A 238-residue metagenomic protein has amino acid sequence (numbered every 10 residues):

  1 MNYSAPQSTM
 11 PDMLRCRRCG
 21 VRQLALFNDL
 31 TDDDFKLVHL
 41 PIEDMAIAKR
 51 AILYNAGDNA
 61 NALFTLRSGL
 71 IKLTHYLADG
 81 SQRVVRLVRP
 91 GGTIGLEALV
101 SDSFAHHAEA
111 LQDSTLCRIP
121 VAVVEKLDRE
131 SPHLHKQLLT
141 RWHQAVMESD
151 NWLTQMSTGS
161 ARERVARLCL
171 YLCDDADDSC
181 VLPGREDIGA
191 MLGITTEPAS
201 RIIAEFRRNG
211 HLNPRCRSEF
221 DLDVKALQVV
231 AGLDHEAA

Functional and structural regions predicted by a protein language model:
M1-A48, T93-I94, A98-L99, E130: Cyclic nucleotide-binding regulatory module and flanking cytosolic helices
Y3, A78-V85: Short alpha-helix-to-loop micro-motif enriched in aromatics/charged/Gly
D44, L63, L87, R118 (+2 more regions): Short aromatic/basic micro-patch
R50, N61-T74, P90-G91: Glycine- and acidic-residue-biased ligand/ion/polar-headgroup-sensing regions
L53-D58: Short phosphate-coordinating micro-motif centered on Lys-Gly-acidic
V84-M147: Cyclic-nucleotide recognition modules
Q112, R129-T196: Polybasic "coupling" helices that flank or enter modular domains
L170-A238: Phosphate-/nucleic-acid-contacting segments
